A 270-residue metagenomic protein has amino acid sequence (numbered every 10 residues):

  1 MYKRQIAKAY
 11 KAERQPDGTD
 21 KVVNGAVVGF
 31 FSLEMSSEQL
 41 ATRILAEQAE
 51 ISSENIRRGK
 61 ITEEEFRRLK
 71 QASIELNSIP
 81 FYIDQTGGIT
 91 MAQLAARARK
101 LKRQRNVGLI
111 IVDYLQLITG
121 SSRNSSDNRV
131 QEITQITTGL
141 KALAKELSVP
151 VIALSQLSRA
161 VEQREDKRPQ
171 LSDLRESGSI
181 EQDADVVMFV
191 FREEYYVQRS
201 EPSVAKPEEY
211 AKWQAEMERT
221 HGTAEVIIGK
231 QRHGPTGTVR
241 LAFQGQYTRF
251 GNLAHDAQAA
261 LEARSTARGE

Functional and structural regions predicted by a protein language model:
M1-Y2: Conserved small/polar residues in nucleotide/adenosyl-binding loops
A9-N106, G120, V239: Cytosolic-facing regulatory segments adjacent to core modules
D20, Q131-G251: Phosphate-binding/switch region of NTP-binding enzymes
G29, V107-A153: Helical hairpin unit composed of two closely spaced alpha helices linked by a short loop
L33, I61, Y114-L115, Q156-L157 (+1 more regions): Short, ordered loop/turn segments at secondary-structure junctions
Q39-L40, L117-S122, A160-Q163, Q198: Short acidic/His/Gly/Ser-rich catalytic and metal-binding motifs that mark active-site loops of diverse hydrolases
Q85-A96, N128-T134, E165, P169: Active-site glycine- and acidic-residue-rich loops that bind and position anionic ligands or nucleotide-like cofactors
Q246-G269: Conserved alpha/beta core segments of nucleic-acid transaction machinery
